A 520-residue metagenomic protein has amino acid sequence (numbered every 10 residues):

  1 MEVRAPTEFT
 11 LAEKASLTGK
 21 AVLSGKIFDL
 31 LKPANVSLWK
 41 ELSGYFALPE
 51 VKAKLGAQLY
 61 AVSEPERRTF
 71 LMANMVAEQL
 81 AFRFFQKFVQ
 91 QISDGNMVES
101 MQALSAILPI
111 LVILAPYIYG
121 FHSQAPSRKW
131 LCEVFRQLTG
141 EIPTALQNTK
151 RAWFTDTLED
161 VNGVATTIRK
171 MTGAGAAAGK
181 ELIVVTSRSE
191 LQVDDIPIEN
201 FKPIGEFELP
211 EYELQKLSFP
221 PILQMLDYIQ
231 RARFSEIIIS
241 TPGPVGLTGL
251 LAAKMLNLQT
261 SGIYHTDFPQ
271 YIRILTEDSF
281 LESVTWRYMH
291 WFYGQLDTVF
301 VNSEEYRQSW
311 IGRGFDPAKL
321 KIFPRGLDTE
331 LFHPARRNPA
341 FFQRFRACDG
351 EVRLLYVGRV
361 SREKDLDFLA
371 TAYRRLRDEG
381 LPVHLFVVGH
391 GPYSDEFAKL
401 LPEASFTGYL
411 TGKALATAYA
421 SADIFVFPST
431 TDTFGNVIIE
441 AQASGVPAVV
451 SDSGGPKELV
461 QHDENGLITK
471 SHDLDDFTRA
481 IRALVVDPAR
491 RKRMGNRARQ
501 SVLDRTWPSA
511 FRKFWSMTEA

Functional and structural regions predicted by a protein language model:
W153, A347-K364, A370-R374: Conserved donor-binding/catalytic core segment of Leloir-type glycosyltransferases
R188, E305, G326: Carbohydrate-associated surface elements
Q259-S261, Q270-W291: Nucleotide-sugar donor phosphate/pyrophosphate-binding loop at the beta->alpha transition of glycosyltransferases
S394-A414: Nucleotide-activated donor-binding/catalytic signature segment of Leloir-type glycosyltransferases, i.e., the conserved
L410, T417-A422: Short alpha-helical donor nucleotide-sugar binding micro-motif in glycosyltransferases
T430: Aromatic "clamp/platform" in nucleotide-sugar-dependent glycosyltransferases that forms part of the donor/acceptor
P447-V450: Short hydrophobic beta-strand element within catalytic cores of glycosyltransferases and related nucleotide-activated
H462-D463, L467-L474, A483-A489, L503: Conserved acidic donor-binding segment of nucleotide-sugar-dependent glycosyltransferases
